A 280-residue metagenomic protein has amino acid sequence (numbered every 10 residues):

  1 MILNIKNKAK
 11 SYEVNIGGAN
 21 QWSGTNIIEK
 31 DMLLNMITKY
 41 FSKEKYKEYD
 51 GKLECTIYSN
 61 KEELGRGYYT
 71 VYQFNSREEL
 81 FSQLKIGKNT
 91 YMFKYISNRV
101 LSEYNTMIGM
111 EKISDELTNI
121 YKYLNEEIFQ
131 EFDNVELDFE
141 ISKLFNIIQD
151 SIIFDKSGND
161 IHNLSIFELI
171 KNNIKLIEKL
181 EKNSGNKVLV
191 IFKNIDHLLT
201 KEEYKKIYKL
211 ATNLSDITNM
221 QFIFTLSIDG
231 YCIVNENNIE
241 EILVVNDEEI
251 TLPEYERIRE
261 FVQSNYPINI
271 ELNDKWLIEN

Functional and structural regions predicted by a protein language model:
M1-Y69, I86-M107, E111, I278-N280: Glycine-rich P-loop/Walker A and Walker A-like loops and their local beta1-loop-alpha1 context in P-loop NTPases
E13-G17, I177-K187, S215-T218: Flexible, charged surface loops at secondary-structure boundaries
G18-G24, N186-F192, M220-F222: Generic beta-sheet signal
S23-I27, I191-H197, L226-I228: Structural motif
D31-N35, L199-I207, C232-N237: A short acidic (Asp/Glu
V100-I170: Conserved P-loop NTPase mechanochemical-coupling segment
S151-K205: Conserved helicase/translocase P-loop NTPase motor core
N186, T212-E279: The catalytic "switch" region of P-loop NTPases
